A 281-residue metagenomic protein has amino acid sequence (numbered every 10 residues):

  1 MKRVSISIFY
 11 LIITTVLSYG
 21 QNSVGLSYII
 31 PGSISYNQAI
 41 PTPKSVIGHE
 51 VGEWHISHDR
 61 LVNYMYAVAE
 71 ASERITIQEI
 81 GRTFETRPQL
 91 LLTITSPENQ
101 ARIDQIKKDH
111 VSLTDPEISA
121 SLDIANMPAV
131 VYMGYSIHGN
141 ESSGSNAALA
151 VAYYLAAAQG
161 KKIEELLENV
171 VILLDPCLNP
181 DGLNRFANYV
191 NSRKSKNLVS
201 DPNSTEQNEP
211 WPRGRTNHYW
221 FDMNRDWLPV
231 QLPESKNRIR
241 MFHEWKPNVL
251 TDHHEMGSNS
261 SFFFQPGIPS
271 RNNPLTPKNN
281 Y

Functional and structural regions predicted by a protein language model:
M1-G25: Bacterial Sec-dependent N-terminal signal peptides
N22-Q38, L90-S96, I106-S112, I118-P128 (+4 more regions): Surface-exposed loop and adjacent secondary-structure segments within mature catalytic domains
S33-E53, M133: Acidic/histidine-rich, surface-exposed loop or edge segments in extracytoplasmic proteins
S57, T86, S136, L174 (+2 more regions): Divalent metal-coordination and catalytic microenvironments
H58, V62-Y66, S145-A152, W220 (+1 more regions): Extracytoplasmic/secreted envelope proteins and their assembly/folding machinery, especially bacterial periplasmic
H58-E98: A non-catalytic alpha/beta surface segment that caps or lines the substrate-entry region of metallo-dependent hydrolase
I137-E141: A generic structural motif
F242, K246-D252: Proline-aspartate-enriched helix->loop->beta-strand connector
